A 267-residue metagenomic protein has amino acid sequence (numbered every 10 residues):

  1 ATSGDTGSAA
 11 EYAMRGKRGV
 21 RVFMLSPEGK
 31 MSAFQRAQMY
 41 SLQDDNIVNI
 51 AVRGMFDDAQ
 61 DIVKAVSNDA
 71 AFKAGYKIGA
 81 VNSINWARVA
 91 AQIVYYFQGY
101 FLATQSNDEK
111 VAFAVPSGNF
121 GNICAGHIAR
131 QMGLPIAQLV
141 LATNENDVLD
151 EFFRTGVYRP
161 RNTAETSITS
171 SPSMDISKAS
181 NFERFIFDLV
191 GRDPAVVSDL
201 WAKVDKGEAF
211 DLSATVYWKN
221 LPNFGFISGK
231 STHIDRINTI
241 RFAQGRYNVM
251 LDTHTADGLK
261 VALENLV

Functional and structural regions predicted by a protein language model:
A1-V267: PLP-dependent amino-acid enzyme catalytic core
